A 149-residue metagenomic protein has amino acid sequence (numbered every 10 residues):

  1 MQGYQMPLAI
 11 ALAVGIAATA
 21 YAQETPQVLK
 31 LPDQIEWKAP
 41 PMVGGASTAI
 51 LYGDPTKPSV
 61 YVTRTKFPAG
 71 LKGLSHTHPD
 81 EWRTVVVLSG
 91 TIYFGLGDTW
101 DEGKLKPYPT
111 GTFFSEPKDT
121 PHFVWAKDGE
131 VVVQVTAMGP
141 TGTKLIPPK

Functional and structural regions predicted by a protein language model:
M1-I10: Bacterial N-terminal signal peptides that target proteins for export
L12-Y21: Hydrophobic h-region of N-terminal signal peptides that target proteins for export in Gram-negative bacteria
A20-R64, P148-K149: A short, N-terminal "cap"/entry segment at the start of jelly-roll beta-barrel domains of the cupin/DSBH fold
P26-V28, G103, F123-K149: Double-stranded beta-helix
T56, D98-K118: Short acidic-glycine-tyrosine-enriched beta hairpin
Y61-D80, P117-D119: Conserved short histidine dyad/triad with adjacent acidic residue
P68-L71, H78-T99: Glycine- and acidic-residue-biased ligand/ion/polar-headgroup-sensing regions
L71-L74, Y93, T110-F123, E130: Histidine-centered metal-chelating micro-motifs
